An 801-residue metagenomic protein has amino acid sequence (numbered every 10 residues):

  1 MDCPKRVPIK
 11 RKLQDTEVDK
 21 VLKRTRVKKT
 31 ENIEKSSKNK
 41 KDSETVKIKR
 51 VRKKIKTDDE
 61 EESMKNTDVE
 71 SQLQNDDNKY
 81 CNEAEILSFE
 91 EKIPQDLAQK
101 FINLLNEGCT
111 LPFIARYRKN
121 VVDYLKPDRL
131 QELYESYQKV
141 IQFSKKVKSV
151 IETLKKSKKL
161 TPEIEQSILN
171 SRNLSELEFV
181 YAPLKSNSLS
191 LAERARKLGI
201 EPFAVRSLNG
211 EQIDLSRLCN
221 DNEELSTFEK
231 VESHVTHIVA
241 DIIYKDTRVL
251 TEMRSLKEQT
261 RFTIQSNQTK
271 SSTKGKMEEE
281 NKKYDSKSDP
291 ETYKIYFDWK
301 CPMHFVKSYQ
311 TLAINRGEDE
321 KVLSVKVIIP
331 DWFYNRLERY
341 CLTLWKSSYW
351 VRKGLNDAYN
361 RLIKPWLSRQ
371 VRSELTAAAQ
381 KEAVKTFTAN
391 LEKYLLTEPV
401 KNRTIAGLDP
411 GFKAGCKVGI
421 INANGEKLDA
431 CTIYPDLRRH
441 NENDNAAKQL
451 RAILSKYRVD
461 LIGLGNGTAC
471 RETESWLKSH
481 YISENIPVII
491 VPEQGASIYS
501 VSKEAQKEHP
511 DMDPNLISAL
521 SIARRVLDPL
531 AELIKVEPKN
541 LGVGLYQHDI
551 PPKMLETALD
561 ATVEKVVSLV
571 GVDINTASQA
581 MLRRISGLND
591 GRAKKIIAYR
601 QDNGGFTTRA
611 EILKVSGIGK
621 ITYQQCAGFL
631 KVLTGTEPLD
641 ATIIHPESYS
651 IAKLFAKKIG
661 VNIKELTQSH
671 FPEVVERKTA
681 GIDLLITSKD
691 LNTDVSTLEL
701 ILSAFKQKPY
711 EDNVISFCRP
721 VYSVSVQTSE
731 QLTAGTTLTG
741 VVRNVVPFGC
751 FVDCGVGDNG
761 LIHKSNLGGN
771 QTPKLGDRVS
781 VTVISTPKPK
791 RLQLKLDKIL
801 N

Functional and structural regions predicted by a protein language model:
C3-K10, V21-K29, K38, V46-K54: Arg/Lys-rich low-complexity patches in intrinsically disordered regions that function as generic
D68-Q72, D76-E83, E135-S136, I141-K159 (+7 more regions): Long, highly charged, low-complexity intrinsically disordered interaction regions that mediate electrostatic DNA/RNA
I93-N103, L111, V121-N402, G415-K417 (+1 more regions): Conserved, well-structured core domains of diverse proteins
N103-N106, P183, R194-K197, A313-G317 (+15 more regions): Replace "in large, NTP-powered and nucleic-acid-processing enzymes" with "in large, NTP-powered factors and other
A115, V122, D128, A383-L395 (+2 more regions): Phosphate- and other anionic-substrate recognition elements at nucleic-acid/protein interfaces
E178-Y181, G317-F333, Y340-K364, A523-E556 (+3 more regions): Structured, non-catalytic alpha/beta "coupling" segments that mediate domain-domain communication and provide generic
S255-R261, L408-F412, G467-E472, V491-I498 (+5 more regions): A glycine-rich phosphate-binding loop feature that marks nucleotide/adenosyl-phosphate handling sites
G635-T636, D640-N801: Single-stranded RNA-binding regions, centering on S1/OB-family and related RNA-binding modules
